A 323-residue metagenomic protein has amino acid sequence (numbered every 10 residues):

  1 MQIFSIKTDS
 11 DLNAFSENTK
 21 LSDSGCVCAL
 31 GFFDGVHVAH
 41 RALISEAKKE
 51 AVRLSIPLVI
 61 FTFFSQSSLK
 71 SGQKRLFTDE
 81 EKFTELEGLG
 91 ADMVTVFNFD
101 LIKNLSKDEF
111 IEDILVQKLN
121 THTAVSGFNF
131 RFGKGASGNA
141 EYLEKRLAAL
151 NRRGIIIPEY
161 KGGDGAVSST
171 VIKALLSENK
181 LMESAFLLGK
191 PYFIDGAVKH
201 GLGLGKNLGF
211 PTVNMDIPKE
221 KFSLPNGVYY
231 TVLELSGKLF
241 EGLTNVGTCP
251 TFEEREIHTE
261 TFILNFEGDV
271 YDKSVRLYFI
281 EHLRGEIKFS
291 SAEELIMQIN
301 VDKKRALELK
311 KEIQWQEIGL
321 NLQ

Functional and structural regions predicted by a protein language model:
M1-C26: Positively charged, low-complexity intrinsically disordered leader regions
E17-Q73, T78: N-terminal catalytic cores of NTP/NDP-binding nucleotidyl/phosphoryl-transfer enzymes
A29-G31, F61-T62, V94-N98, T123-F128 (+1 more regions): Short beta-strands and strand-loop turn motifs
F33-G35, S65-S67, D100-I102, N129-K134 (+1 more regions): Short histidine/acidic/glycine/proline-rich micro-motifs that form metal- and phosphate-coordinating active-site loops
H37, L86, A124, S184 (+2 more regions): Residue-level signal for inorganic ion chemistry
K49, I56-N120: Active-site-proximal cofactor/substrate-binding loop regions of enzyme domains
L105-P211, S290-E294: Classical nucleotidyltransferase
L150, G201-Q323: Phosphate/ribose-recognition catalytic cores of enzymes acting on nucleotide-derived substrates
